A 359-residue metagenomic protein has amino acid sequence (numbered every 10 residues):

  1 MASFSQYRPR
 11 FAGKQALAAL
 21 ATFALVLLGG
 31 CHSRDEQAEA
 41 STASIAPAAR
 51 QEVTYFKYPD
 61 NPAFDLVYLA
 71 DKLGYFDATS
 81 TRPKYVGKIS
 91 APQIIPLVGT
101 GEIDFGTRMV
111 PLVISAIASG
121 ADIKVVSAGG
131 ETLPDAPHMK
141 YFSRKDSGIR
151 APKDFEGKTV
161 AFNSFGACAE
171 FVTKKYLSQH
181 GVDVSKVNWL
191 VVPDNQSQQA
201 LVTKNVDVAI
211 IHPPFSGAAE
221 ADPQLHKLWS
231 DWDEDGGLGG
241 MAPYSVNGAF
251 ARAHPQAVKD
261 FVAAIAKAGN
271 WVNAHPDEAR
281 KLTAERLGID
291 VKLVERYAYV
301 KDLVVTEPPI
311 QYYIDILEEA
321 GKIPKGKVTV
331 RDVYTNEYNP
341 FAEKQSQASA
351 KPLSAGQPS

Functional and structural regions predicted by a protein language model:
A2-A18: Bacterial N-terminal signal peptides that target proteins for export
L27-G30: C-terminal motif of bacterial Sec signal peptides marking the signal peptidase cleavage site
A38-H180, L190-V191, D207, K227 (+1 more regions): Short, glycine-/small- and polar/acidic-enriched structural segments that line small-molecule recognition paths
A78, G130-P134, D233-G236, D302-T306 (+1 more regions): Short, solvent-exposed loop/beta-turn-alpha elements that line the ligand-binding surface or hinge of extracytoplasmic
P111, L190, N195-L282: Pocket-lining segment of extracytoplasmic ligand-binding domains
R144-K153, V182-V184, A249-V258: Short helix-loop capping/hinge motifs at secondary-structure junctions, enriched in acidic/polar residues
R252-K325: Secondary-structure end/capping motifs
E318-S359: Conserved C-terminal helix/tail region of periplasmic/extracytoplasmic solute-binding proteins
